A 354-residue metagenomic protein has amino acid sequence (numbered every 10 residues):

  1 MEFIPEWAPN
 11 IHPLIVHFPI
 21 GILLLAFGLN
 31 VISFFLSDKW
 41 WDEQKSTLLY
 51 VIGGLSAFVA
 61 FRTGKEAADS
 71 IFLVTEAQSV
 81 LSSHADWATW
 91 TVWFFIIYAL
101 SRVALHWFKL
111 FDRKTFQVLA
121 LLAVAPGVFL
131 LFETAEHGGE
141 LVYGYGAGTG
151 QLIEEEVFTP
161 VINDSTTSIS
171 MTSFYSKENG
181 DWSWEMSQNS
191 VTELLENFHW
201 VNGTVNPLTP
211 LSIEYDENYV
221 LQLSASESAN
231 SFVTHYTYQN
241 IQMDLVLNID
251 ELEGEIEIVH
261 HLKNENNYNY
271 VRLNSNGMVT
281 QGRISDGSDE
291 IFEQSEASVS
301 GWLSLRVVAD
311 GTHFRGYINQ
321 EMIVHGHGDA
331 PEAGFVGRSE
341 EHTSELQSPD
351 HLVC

Functional and structural regions predicted by a protein language model:
M1-T166: Polytopic transmembrane helical bundles with strong interfacial aromatic enrichment
E156-E340, S344, S348: Extracellular glycan-recognition regions
D350-V353: Acidic, Ala/Val/Gly-enriched low-complexity intrinsically disordered segments
